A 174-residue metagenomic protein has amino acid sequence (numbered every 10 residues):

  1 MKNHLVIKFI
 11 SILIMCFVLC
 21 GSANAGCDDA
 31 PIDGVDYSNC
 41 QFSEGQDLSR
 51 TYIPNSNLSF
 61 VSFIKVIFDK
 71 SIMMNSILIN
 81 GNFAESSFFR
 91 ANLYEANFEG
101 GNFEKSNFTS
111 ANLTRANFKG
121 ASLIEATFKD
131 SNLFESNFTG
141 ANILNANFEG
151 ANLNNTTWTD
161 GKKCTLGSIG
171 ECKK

Functional and structural regions predicted by a protein language model:
M1, M15, M73-M74: Detector for methionine-enriched segments
M1-I10: Bacterial N-terminal signal peptides that target proteins for export
I10-C20: Bacterial N-terminal signal peptides
A23-K174: Tandem repeat scaffolds
